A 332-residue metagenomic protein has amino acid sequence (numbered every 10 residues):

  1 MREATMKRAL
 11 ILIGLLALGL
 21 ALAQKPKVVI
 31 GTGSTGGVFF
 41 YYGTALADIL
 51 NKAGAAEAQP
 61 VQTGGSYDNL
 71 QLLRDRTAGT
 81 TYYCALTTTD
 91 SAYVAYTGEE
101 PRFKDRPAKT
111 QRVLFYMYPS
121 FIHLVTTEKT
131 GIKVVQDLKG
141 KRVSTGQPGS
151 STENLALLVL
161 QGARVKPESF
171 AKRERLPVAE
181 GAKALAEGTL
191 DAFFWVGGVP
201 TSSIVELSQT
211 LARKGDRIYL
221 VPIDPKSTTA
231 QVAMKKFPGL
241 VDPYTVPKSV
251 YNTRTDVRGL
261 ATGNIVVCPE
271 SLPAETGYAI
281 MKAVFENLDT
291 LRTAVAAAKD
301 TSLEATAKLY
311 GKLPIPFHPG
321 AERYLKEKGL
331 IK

Functional and structural regions predicted by a protein language model:
M1-A9: Positively charged n-region of N-terminal signal peptides that target proteins for export
G14-A23: Hydrophobic h-region of N-terminal signal peptides that target proteins for export in Gram-negative bacteria
K27-A53, Y116-E187, G311, I315 (+1 more regions): Bilobed "Venus flytrap"/periplasmic-binding protein-like clamshell domains and structurally analogous long
T44-D48, V61-D105, L124, I132 (+2 more regions): Pocket-flanking alpha-helical
T89, E100, T130, P167-V267 (+1 more regions): Pocket-lining segment of extracytoplasmic ligand-binding domains
K104-M117, K248-V257: A structural signal for short loop-to-beta-strand junctions that line the ligand-binding cleft of periplasmic/secreted
K141-L158, K236-A279, V284-S302: Ligand-binding clefts/hinges and TM-proximal coupling segments of bilobed small-molecule sensing domains
G197-G215, L220, V232-A233, L272-K332: An extracytoplasmic/periplasmic, membrane-proximal ligand-sensing/linker region
